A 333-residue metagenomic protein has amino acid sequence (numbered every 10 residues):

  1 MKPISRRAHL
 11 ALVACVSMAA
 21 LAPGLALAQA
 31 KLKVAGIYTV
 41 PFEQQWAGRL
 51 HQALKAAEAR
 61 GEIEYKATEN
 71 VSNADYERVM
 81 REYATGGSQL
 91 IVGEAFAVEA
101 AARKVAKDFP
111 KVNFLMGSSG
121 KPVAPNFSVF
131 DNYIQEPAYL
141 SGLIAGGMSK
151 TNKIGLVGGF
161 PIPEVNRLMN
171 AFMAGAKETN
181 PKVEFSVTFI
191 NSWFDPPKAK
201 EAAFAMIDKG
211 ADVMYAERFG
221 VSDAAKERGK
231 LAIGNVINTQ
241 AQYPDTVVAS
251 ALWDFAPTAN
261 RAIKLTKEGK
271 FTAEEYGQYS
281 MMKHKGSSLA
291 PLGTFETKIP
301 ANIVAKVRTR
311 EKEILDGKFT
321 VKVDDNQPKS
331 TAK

Functional and structural regions predicted by a protein language model:
R6-A11: N-terminal export leaders
A22-A28: Sec/Tat signal peptide C-region and signal peptidase I cleavage site
K33-R60, K66-V79, F96, P161-R167: Extracytoplasmic "Venus flytrap"
G36, S88-A95, L115-G117, K209-F219 (+1 more regions): Periplasmic-binding protein-like
L54, L140-V183, V187, E274-I299: An alpha-beta-alpha
K107-N132, V236-D245: Flexible loop/hinge segments that line or gate small-molecule binding clefts
P122-I144, L156-P161, P244-P257: Short beta-strand elements at the ligand-binding edges of bilobed clamshell
K267-K333: Hinge/cleft segment of the Venus flytrap/periplasmic-binding protein
